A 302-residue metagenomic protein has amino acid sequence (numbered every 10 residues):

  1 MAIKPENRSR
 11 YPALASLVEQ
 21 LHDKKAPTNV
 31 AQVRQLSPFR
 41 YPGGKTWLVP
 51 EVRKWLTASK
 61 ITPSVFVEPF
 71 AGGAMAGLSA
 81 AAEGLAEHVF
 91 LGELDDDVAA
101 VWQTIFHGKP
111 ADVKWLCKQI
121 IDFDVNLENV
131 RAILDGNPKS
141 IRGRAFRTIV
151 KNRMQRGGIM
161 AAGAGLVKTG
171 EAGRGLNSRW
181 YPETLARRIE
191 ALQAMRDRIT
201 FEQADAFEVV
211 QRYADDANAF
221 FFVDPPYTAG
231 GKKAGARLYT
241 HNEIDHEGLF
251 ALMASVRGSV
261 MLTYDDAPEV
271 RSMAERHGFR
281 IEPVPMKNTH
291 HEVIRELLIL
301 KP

Functional and structural regions predicted by a protein language model:
I3, N7, Y11-P12, T228 (+1 more regions): Long, positively charged, glycine-interspersed low-complexity recognition regions
I3-K54, I61, A99, I105-F222 (+2 more regions): SAM-dependent nucleic-acid methyltransferase catalytic core
T62-D124: Conserved S-adenosyl-L-methionine
P63-F66, A86-H88, R196-T200, A254-V260: Short active-site oxyanion
G72, W102, I149, V260 (+1 more regions): A residue-level signal for conserved active-site and pocket-lining positions in enzyme catalytic cores
V89-L91, F201, I281-P283: Conserved beta-strand scaffold positions in the cores of enzyme catalytic domains, especially in NTP/NDP-utilizing
L91, V223, V260-L262: Structural beta-sheet core signal
G235-H241: Short, surface-exposed loop/helix-turn segments at secondary-structure junctions that function as lids/hinges flanking
